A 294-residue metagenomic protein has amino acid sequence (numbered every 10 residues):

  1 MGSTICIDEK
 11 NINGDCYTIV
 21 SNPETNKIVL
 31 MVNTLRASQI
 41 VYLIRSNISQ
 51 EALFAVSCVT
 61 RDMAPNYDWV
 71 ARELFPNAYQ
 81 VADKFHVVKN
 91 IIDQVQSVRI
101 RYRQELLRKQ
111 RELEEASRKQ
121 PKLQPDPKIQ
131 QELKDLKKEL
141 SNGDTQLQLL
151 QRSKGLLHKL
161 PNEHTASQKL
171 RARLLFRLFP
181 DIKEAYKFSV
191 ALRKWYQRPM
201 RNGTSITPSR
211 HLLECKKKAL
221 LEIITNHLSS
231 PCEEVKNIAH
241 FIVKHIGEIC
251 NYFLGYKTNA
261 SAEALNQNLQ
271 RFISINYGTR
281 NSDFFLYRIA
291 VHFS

Functional and structural regions predicted by a protein language model:
M1-I12: Two-metal-ion RNase H-like nuclease active-site motif
T4, C58, Y79-A82: Hydrophobic "anchor" residues on beta-strands that sit immediately upstream of conserved functional sites
E9, K84-V87, A264: Conformational gate/switch positions in structured elements
N11, R36-A37, A64-N66, V87-K89: Conserved nucleotide-binding/hydrolysis micro-motifs of P-loop NTPases
N13-C16, P23-T25, N33, E51-F75 (+1 more regions): Acidic/histidine-rich catalytic cores and adjacent linkers of DNA breakage/strand-transfer/modification proteins
N26-N47, L53: Nucleic-acid-processing active sites and adjacent nucleic-acid-binding tracks, predominantly divalent metal-dependent
N77-V95: Inter-helix linker motif
I92-Q104: Short, surface-exposed amphipathic charged segments that create phosphate/polyanion-binding patches used for binding
